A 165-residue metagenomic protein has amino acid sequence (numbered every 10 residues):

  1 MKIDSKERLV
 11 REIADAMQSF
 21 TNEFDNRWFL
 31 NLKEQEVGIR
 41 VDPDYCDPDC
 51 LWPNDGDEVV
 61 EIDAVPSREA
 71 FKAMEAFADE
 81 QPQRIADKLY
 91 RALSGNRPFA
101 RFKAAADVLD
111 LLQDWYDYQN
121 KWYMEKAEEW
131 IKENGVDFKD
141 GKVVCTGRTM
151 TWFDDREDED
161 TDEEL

Functional and structural regions predicted by a protein language model:
K2-D4: Flexible "arm" and connector segments at domain edges
K6-L93: The feature represents the first ordered module of a protein
L30-N31, D47, A104, D140 (+1 more regions): Intrinsically disordered, low-complexity regions enriched in small/polar residues
S67-E128: Amphipathic protein-protein interaction modules
D117-E164: Long, highly charged low-complexity segments enriched in Glu/Asp and Lys/Arg with interspersed Ser/Thr
